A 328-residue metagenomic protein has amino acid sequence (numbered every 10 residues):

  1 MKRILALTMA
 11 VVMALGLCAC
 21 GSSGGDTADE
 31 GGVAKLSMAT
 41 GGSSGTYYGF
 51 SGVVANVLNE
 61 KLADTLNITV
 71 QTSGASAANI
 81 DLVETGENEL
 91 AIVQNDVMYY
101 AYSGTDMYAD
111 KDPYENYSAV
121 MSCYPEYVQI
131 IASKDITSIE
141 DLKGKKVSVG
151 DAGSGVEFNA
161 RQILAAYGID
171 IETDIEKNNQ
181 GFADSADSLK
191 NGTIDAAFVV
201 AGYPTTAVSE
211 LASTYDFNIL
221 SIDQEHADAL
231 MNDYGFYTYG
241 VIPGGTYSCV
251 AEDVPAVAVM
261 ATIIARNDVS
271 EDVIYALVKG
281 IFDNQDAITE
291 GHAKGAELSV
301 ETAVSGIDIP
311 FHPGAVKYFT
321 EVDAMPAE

Functional and structural regions predicted by a protein language model:
M1-L36, E328: Short, low-complexity disordered leader/linker segments with a strong preference for bacterial N-terminal type II
V33, A63, A75, T85 (+4 more regions): Extracytoplasmic
V33-K61, P125-N191, S305, I309-G314: Bilobed "Venus flytrap"/periplasmic-binding protein-like clamshell domains and structurally analogous long
A55-N56, T69-D110, I130-A132, A183-S188 (+1 more regions): Pocket-flanking alpha-helical
N95-V97, G104-Y108, I171-I263: Pocket-lining segment of extracytoplasmic ligand-binding domains
A109-C123, V128, T246-P255: A structural signal for short loop-to-beta-strand junctions that line the ligand-binding cleft of periplasmic/secreted
P125-S138, D233-Y234, A251, A256-D272: A bilobed periplasmic-binding-protein/Venus flytrap-type ligand-binding module shared by bacterial periplasmic
K177, D184, N191, A201-S221 (+2 more regions): An extracytoplasmic/periplasmic, membrane-proximal ligand-sensing/linker region
